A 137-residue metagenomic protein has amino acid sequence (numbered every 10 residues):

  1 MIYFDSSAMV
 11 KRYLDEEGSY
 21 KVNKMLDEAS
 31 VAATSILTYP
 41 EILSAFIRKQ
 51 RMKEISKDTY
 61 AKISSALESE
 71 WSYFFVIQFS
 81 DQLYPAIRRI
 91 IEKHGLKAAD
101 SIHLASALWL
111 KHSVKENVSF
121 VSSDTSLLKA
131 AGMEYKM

Functional and structural regions predicted by a protein language model:
M1, A105, W109-M137: Acidic, PIN/NYN-like endoribonuclease modules and their adjacent C-terminal/linker elements
M1-T38, K49-K62: Short, well-structured N-terminal submotif of metal-dependent ribonuclease cores
F4, T34, Q78, A98-S101 (+1 more regions): Short beta-strand scaffold positions
E28-A32, I90-G95: A short glycine/serine-rich beta->alpha loop
A29-A32, Y73-F75, K115-S119: Short active-site oxyanion
T38, S72-H94, S101-S106: Acidic catalytic patch
A61-E68, Y84: Hydrophobic core segments within long, regular secondary-structure runs in both alpha- and beta-rich folds
